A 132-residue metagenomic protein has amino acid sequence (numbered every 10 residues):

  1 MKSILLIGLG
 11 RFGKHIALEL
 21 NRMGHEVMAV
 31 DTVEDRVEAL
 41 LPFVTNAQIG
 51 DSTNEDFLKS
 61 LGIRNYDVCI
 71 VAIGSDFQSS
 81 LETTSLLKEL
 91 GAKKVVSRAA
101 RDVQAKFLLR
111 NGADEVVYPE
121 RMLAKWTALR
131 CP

Functional and structural regions predicted by a protein language model:
M1-P132: Cytosolic regulatory regions of ion transport systems
